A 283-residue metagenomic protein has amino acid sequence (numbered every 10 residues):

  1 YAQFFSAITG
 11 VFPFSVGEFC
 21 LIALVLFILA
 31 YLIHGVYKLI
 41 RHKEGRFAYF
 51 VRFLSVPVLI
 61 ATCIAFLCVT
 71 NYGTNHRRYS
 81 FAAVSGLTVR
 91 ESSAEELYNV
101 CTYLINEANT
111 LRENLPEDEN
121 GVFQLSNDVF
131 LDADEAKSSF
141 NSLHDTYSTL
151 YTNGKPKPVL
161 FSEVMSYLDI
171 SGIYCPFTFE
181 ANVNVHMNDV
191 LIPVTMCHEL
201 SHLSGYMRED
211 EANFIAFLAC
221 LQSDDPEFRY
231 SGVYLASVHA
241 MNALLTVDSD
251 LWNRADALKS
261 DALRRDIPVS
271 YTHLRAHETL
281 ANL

Functional and structural regions predicted by a protein language model:
Y1-Y37: Membrane-embedded alpha-helical segments of integral membrane proteins
F50-Y79: Transmembrane alpha-helices and immediately adjacent membrane-cytoplasm interface residues in multi-pass integral
G73-S139: Membrane-interface segments at or immediately adjacent to transmembrane helices that form the boundary between
E119-F179, D189: Auxiliary, metal-adjacent structural segments of Zn-dependent hydrolase domains
E180-T195: Short pre-active-site segment immediately N-terminal to the catalytic Zn-binding motif
V194-Y206, N213: Active-site recognition of the HExxH zinc-binding catalytic motif
R208-S223: An active-site-proximal "capping" alpha-helix that borders the catalytic cofactor pocket
T272-A281: Conserved small/polar residues in nucleotide/adenosyl-binding loops
